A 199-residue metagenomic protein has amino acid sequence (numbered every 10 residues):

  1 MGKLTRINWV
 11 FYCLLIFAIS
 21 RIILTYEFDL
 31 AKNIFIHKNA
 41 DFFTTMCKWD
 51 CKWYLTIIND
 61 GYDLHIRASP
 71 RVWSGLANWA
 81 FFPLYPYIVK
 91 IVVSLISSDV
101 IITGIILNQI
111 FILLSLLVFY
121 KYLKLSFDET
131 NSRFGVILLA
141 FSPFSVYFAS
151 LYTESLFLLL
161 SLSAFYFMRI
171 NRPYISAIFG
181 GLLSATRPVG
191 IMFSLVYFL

Functional and structural regions predicted by a protein language model:
M1-I36: Start-transfer (signal-anchor) and selected internal transmembrane alpha helices of multi-pass inner/ER membrane
K48-R67, R71-S97: Short hydrophobic/aromatic helix or loop-helix immediately within or flanking a transmembrane segment in polytopic
A77-N78, G104-I112, T153, F165-Y166 (+1 more regions): Alpha-helical transmembrane segments of multi-pass integral membrane proteins
V89-I91, T103-S126: Transmembrane-helix motifs of polytopic, lipid-linked glycan transferases
S98-T103, F119-F141: Transmembrane-helix signature of polytopic, membrane-embedded enzymes that assemble or transfer cell-envelope glycans
V118-K121, L138-F141, L156-I175, Y197-F198: Specific aromatic-rich, kink-prone transmembrane helix
F144, S150-L156: Short acidic/glycine- and proline-prone juxtamembrane loop motifs at membrane-interface regions of multi-pass membrane
L158-L159, I175-L199: Transmembrane-embedded, aromatic-rich helix segments that form part of the hydrophobic channel/pocket engaging
